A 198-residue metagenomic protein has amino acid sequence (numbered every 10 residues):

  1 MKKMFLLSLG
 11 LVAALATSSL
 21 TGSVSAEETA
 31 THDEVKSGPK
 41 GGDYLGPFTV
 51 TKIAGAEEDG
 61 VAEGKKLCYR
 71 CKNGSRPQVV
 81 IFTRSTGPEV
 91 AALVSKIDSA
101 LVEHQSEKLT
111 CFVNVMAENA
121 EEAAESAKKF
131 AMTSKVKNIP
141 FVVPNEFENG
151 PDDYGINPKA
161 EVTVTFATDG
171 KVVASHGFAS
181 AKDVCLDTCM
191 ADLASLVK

Functional and structural regions predicted by a protein language model:
M1-M4: Positively charged n-region of N-terminal signal peptides that target proteins for export
L6-L15: Hydrophobic helical h-region of N-terminal Sec-dependent signal peptides in bacterial secretory/periplasmic proteins
A14-V24: C-terminal segment of classical bacterial N-terminal signal peptides
E28-C68, P88: N-terminal "domain-start" segment that seeds a small globular fold
E63-A91, L109-F112: Short active-site neighborhood of thiol/selenol oxidoreductases, capturing the structured segment around
A92-F112: Conserved helix-turn-beta segment immediately C-terminal to the redox Cys motif in thioredoxin-like folds
K129-N157: Short, internal strand/loop/helix patches that form the active-site neighborhood or redox-interaction surface
E146-C185: Thiol/disulfide oxidoreductase modules built on the thioredoxin-like
